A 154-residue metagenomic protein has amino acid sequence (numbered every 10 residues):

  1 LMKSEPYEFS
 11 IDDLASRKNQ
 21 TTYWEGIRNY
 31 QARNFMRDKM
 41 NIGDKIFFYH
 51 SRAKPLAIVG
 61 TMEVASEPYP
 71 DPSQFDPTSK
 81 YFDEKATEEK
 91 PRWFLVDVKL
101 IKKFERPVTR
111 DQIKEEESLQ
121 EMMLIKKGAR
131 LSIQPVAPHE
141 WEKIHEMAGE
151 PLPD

Functional and structural regions predicted by a protein language model:
L1-I11, A57-G60, P77, Y81: A cross-family signal for N-terminal binding/gating loops and helix N-caps that shape access to the active site
L1-I42, E140, P151-D154: Compositionally biased, charged N-terminal/linker segments
Q20-Y23, I42-D44, I58-G60, R92-V96: A generic structural signal for short beta-strands and their flanking turns/coil linkers
F47-F48, E63: Hydrophobic beta-strand signal
Y49-L56: Short, charged beta-turn/beta-strand-edge "cap" motif at the junction between a beta-strand and an adjacent loop
G60-L131: Aromatic- and Lys/Arg-enriched surface recognition patch
S132-D154: Charged phosphate-binding loop/patch that engages nucleotide di/tri-phosphates or the phosphate backbone of nucleic
